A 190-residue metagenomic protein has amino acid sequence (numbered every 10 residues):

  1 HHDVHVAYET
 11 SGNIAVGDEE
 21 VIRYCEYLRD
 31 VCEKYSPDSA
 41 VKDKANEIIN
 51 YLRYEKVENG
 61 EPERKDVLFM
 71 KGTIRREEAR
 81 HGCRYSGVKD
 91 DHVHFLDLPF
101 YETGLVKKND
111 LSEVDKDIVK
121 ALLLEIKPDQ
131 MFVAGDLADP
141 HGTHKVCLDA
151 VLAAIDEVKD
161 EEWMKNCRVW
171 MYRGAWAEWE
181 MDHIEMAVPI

Functional and structural regions predicted by a protein language model:
H1-W163: Active-site beta-strand->loop->alpha-helix modules in alpha/beta enzyme cores, enriched in Gly/His/Asp(Glu)
D156-H183: Short, flexible loop segments at boundaries between secondary-structure elements
I184-P189: A short, structured beta-strand-centered segment in the mid-to-C-terminal lobe of catalytic cores from group-transfer
